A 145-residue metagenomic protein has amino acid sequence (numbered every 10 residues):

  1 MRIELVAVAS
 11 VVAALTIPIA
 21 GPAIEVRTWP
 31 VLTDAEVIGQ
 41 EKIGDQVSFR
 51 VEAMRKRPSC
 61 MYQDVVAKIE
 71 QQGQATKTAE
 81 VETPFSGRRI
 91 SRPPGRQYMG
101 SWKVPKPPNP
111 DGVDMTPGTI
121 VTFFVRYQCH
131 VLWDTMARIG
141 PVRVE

Functional and structural regions predicted by a protein language model:
M1-A23: Hydrophobic membrane-insertion alpha-helices, especially the h-region of bacterial N-terminal signal peptides
A20-G44: Short, compositionally biased P/S/T/A/G/V-rich stretches that sit at domain boundaries
R27, Y127-E145: Short beta-strand elements
P30-V37, S59-Y62, G118: A broad structural signal for short, well-ordered beta-strand segments within beta-sheet-rich domains
E36-I38, S48, M99-K103, I120 (+1 more regions): Ser/Thr- (and often Asn-) enriched beta-sheet segments in non-cytosolic proteins
I38, K42-M99: Contiguous segments within soluble domain cores/interaction surfaces
K42-D45, Q72-Q74, P108-I120, E145: A short, structured loop/turn motif at beta-sheet edges
K56, P84-V131: Short, solvent-exposed, Trp/other aromatic-anchored flexible loops in extracytoplasmic proteins
